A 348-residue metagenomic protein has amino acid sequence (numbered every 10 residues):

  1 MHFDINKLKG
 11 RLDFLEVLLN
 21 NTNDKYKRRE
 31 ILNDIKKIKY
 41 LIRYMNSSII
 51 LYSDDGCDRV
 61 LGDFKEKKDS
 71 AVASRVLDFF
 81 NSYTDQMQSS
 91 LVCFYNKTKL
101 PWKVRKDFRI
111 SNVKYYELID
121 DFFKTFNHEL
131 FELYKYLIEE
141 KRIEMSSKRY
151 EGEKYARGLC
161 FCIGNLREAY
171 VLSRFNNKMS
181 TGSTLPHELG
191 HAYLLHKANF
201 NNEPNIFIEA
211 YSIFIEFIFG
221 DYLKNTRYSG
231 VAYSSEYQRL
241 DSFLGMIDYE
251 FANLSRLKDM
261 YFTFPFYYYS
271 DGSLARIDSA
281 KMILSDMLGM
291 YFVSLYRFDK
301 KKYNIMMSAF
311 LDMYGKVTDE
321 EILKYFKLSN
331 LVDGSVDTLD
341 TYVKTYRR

Functional and structural regions predicted by a protein language model:
M1-L15: Short amphipathic alpha-helical heptad-repeat segments
L12, R28-I42, L77-F80, L339-V343: Short amphipathic alpha-helical coiled-coil/interface segments
L18-R29: Charged, low-complexity interaction regions
L41-Y170: Contiguous, non-catalytic segments that form substrate-binding/exosite surfaces or channel walls
G56-V72, S82, N96, F219 (+1 more regions): C-terminal, non-catalytic "cap/extension" segments appended to globular domains
L166-L185, N199-E203: Short pre-active-site segment immediately N-terminal to the catalytic Zn-binding motif
T184-E188, A192, H196: Catalytic glutamate of the conserved HExxH
A198, N202-I247, S285: Post-HExxH zinc-binding segment in Zn-dependent metallohydrolases
